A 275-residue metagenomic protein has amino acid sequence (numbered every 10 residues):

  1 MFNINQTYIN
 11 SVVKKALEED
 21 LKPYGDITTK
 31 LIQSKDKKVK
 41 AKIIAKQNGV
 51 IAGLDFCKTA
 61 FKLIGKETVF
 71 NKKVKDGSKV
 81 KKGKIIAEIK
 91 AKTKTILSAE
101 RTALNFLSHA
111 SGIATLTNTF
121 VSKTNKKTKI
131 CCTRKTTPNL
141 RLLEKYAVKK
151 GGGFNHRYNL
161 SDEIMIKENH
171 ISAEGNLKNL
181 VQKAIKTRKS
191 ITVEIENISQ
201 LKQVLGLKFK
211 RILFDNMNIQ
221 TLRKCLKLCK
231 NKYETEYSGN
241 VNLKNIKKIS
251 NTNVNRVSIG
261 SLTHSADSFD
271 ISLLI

Functional and structural regions predicted by a protein language model:
M1-L207, Q220-L228, Y233-Y237, K248-R256 (+1 more regions): Acidic/glycine-rich phosphate/pyrophosphate-binding loops and surrounding catalytic core that coordinate Mg2+
M217: Glycine/alanine-rich phosphate-binding loops at beta-alpha junctions
Y237-S238, L243: Structured functional modules or segments
S272-I275: Active-site loop ensemble at the mouth of alpha/beta enzyme cores that anchors a bound cofactor
